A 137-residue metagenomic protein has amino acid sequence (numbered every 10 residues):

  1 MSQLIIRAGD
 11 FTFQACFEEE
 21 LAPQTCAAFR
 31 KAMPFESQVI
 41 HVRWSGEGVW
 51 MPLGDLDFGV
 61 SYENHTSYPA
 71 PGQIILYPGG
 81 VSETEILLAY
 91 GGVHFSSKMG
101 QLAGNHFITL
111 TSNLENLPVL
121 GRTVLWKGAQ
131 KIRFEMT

Functional and structural regions predicted by a protein language model:
Q3-G9: A short beta-strand micro-motif
D10-Q14: Short, mixed charged/polar active-site loops that provide acid/base catalysis or chelate metal/phosphate cofactors
F17-T137: Glycine-rich active-site loops that engage anionic ligands at enzyme catalytic sites
